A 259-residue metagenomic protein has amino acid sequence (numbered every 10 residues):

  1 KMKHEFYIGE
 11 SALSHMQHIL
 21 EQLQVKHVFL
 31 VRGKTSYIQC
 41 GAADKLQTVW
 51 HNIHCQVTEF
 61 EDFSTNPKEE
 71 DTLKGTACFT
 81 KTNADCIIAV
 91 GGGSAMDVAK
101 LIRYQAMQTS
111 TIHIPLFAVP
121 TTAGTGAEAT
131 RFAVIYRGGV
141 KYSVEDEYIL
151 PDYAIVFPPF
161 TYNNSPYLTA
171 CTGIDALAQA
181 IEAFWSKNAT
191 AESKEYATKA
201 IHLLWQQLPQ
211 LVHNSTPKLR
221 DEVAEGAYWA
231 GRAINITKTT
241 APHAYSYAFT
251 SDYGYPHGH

Functional and structural regions predicted by a protein language model:
K1-C86: ATP/NTP phosphate-donor binding region
E5, H27-F29, T58, D85-I88 (+4 more regions): Structural motif
L13-M16, Q39-C40, E69-E70, S94-L101 (+2 more regions): Short glycine/serine/threonine-rich phosphate/pyrophosphate-binding segments that cradle anionic phosphate groups
H18, T48, A77, L101-Q108 (+3 more regions): Short, well-ordered alpha-helices that flank and scaffold nucleotide-derived cofactor binding pockets
F79-I102, A106-T121: A short, small-residue-rich loop immediately preceding and capping a beta-strand
Y104-E192: A glycine/threonine-rich phosphate-anchoring loop and its flanking beta-alpha core in nucleotide/phosphate-binding
A183, K187-H259: Active-site segments that bind and position negatively charged phosphate/pyrophosphate groups
